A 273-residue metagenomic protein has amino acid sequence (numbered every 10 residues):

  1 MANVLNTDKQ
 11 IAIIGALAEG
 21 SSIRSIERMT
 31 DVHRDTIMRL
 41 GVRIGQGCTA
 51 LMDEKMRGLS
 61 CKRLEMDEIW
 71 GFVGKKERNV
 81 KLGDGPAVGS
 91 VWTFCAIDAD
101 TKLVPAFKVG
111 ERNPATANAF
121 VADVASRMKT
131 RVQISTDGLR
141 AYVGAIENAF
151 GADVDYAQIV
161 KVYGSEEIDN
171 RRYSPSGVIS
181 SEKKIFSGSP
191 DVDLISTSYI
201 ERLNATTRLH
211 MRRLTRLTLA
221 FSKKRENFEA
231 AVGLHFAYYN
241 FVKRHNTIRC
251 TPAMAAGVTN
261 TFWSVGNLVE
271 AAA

Functional and structural regions predicted by a protein language model:
M1-A273: Residue-level recognition of single "structural anchor" positions that define or cap local secondary structure
